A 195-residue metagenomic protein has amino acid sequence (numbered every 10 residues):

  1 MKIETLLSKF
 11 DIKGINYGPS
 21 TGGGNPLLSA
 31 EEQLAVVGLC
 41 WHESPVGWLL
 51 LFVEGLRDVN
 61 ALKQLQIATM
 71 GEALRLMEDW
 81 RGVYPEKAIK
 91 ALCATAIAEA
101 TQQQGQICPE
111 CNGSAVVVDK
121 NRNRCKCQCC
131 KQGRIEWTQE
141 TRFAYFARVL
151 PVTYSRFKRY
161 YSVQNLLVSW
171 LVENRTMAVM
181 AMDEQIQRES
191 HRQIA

Functional and structural regions predicted by a protein language model:
M1-A94: N-terminal alpha-helical interaction blocks
K2, G23, Q102, N174 (+1 more regions): Feature marking protein-protein/ligand interface regions
T5-S8, L51, R75, A91-A98 (+5 more regions): Charged/polar, solvent-exposed surface patches and flexible loops
C93-I107, A115-R122: Short, flexible, mixed-charge glycine/proline-rich loop motifs that serve as phosphate/nucleic-acid-contacting
C108-C111, C127-C130: Short cysteine-rich clusters marking metal-coordination/redox-active sites
A115, K131-E136: Cys/His-rich microdomains that often coordinate metals
V118-N123, W137-T141: Short Cys/His-rich "knuckle" micro-motifs
T138-A195: Long, charge-rich boundary regions
